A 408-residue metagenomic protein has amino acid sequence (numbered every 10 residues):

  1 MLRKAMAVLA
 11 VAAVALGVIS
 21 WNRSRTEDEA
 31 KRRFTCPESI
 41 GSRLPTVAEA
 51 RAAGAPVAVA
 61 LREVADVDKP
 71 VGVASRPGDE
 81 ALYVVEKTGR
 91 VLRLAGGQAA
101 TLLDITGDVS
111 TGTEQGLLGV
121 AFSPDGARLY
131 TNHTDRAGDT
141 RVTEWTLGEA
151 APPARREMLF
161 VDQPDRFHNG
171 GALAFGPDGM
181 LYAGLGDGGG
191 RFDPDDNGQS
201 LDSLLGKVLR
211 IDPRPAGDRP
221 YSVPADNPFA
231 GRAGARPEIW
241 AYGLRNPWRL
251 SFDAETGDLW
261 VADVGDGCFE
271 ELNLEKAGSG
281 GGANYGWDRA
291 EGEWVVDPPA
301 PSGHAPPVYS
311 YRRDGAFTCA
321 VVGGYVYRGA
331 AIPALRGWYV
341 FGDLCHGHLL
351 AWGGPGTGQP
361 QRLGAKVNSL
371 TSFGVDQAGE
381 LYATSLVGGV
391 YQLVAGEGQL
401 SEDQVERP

Functional and structural regions predicted by a protein language model:
L2-N22: Secretory targeting and sorting signals
K4-A5, W21-F192, R249-F252, G257-F269 (+3 more regions): Acidic, Gly/Ser/Thr-rich repeat motifs that build Ca2+-stabilized beta-propeller blades
D28-A60, R219-R232, W287-A305: Blade/loop signatures of beta-propeller domains
A53-A60, G97-T101, L147-R156, G217-A235 (+4 more regions): Beta-strand initiation motifs
V142-E149, N197-P213, K276: Beta-propeller blade signature
R191-S203, R219-S222, G280: Acidic/polar, solvent-exposed loop segments in beta-strand-rich repeat domains
K207-I211, V223-E255: Loop-centered beta-sheet repeat module
G358-Q377: Conserved blade-ending motifs and adjacent loop-strand segments that build the rim/top face of beta-propeller domains
